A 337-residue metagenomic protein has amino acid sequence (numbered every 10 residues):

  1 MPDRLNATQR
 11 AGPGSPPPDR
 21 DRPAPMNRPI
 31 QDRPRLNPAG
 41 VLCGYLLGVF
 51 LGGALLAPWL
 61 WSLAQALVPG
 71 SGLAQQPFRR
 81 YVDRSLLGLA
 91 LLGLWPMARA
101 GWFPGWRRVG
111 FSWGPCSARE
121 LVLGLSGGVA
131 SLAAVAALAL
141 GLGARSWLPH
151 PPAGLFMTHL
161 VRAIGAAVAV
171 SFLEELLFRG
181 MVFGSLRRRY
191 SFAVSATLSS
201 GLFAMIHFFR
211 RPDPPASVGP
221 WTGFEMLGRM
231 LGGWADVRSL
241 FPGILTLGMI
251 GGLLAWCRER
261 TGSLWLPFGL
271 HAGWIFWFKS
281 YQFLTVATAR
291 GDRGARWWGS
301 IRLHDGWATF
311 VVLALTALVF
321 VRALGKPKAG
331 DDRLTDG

Functional and structural regions predicted by a protein language model:
P2-R10, S15-R119, L123, V129 (+9 more regions): N-terminal, membrane-interfacial amphipathic/helix-forming hydrophobic leader that caps and precedes the first
W95, A136, G180, G184 (+1 more regions): Transmembrane alpha-helix boundary and packing residues in multipass membrane permease domains and related
L125, V129, I164, V168 (+5 more regions): Residue-level signature of the transmembrane alpha-helical core of multi-pass small-molecule transporters
L142-L177: Hydrophobic alpha-helical segments and helix pairs
L155-A163, W221-L240: Active-site-proximal inter-transmembrane loops
L173-M205, F209-T222, E259-S263: Membrane-interface helix/loop boundary segments of multi-pass membrane proteins
E174, P242-G251: Hydrophobic alpha-helical transmembrane segments
G248-R260: Alpha-helical transmembrane segments in multipass membrane proteins, preferentially the mid-helix core
